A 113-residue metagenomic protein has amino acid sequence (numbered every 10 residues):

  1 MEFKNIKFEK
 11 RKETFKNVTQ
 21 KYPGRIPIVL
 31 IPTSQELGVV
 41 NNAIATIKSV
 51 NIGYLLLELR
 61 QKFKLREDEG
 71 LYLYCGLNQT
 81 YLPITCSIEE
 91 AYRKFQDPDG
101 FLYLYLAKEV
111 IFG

Functional and structural regions predicted by a protein language model:
M1-G113: Ubiquitin system architectures
